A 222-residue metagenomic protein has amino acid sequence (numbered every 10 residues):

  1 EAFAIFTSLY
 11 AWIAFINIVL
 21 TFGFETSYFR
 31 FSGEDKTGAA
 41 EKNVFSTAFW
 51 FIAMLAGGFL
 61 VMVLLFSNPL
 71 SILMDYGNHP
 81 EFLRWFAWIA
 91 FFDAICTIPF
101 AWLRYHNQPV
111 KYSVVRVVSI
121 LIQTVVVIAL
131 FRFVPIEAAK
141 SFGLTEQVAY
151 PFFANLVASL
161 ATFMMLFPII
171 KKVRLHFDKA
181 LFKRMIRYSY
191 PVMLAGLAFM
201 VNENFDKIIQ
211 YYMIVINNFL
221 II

Functional and structural regions predicted by a protein language model:
E1-F15, P80-E81, F142-L144, V148 (+3 more regions): Interfacial/gating helices of multi-pass transporter permease domains
T7-G33, W88-I98, T162, G196-F205 (+1 more regions): Small-residue-rich midsections of specific transmembrane alpha-helices
L9, I18-N68, E81-W85: Membrane-water interface segments that mark the loop-to-transmembrane alpha-helix transition
A14, I52, W85-F86, Y112 (+5 more regions): Residue-level signature of transmembrane alpha-helical cores of multipass secondary-active transporters and flippases
F15, G57, V61, L65 (+2 more regions): Alpha-helical transmembrane segments of multi-pass membrane proteins
R84, S113-K171, A195: Hydrophobic alpha-helical transmembrane segments
F92-R116: Membrane-interface junctions at transmembrane-helix termini in multi-pass inner-membrane proteins
K140-Y150, M164-N204, I208, Y212: Interhelical loop/hinge segments that connect adjacent transmembrane helices in multipass membrane
